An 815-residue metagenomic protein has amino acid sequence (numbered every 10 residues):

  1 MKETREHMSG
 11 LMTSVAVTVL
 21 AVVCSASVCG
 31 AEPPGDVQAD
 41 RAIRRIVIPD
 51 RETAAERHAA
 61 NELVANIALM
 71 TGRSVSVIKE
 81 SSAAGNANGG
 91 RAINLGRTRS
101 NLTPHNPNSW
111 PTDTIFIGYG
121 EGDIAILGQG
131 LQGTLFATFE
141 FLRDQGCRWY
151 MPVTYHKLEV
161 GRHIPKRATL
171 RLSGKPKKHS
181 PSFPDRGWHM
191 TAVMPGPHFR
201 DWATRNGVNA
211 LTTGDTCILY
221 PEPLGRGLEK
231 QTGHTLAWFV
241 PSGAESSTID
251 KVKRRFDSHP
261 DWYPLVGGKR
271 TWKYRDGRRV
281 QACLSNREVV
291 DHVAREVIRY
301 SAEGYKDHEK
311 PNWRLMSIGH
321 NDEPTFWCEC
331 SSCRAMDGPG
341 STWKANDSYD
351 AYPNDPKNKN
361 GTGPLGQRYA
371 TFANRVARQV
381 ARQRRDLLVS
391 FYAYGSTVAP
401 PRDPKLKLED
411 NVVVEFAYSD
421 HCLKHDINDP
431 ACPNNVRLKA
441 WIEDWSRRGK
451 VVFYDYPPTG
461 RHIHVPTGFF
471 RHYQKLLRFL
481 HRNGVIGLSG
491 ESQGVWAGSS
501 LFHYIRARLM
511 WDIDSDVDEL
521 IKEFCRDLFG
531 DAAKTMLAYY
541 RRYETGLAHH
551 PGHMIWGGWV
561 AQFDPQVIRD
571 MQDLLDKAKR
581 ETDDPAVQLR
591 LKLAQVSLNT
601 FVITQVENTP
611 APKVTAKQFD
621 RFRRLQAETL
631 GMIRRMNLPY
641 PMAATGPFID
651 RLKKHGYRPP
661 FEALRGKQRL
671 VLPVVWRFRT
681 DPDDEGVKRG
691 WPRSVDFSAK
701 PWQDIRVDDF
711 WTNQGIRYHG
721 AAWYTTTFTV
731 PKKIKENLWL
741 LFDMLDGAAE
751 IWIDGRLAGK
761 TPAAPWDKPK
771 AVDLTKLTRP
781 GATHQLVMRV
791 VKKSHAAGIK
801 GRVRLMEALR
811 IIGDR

Functional and structural regions predicted by a protein language model:
V17, A21-V22, C29-F116, G161-I164 (+1 more regions): Acidic, contiguous N-terminal accessory segments
A59-E62, N66, P107-A370, A381 (+2 more regions): Feature activates predominantly on carbohydrate-active enzymes
S285-D291, R299, F416, P433-K534 (+1 more regions): Structured mid-domain segments that build the active-site/substrate or prosthetic-cofactor binding neighborhood
M316, A373-P400, V452-P458, G490-E491: Aromatic-lined carbohydrate-recognition surfaces of secreted/lumenal glycan-active proteins
S390-D420, H464-F469, A497-H503: Substrate-binding cleft/loops of secretory-pathway carbohydrate-active enzymes
D403, G484, R508-V675: Catalytic domains of carbohydrate-active enzymes that cleave complex glycans
V674-T712, L774-R815: An acidic-aromatic loop/edge-strand motif
W702, F728-D754, L786-V790: Aromatic-lined ligand-binding clefts that engage carbohydrates, nucleic acids, or primary amines
